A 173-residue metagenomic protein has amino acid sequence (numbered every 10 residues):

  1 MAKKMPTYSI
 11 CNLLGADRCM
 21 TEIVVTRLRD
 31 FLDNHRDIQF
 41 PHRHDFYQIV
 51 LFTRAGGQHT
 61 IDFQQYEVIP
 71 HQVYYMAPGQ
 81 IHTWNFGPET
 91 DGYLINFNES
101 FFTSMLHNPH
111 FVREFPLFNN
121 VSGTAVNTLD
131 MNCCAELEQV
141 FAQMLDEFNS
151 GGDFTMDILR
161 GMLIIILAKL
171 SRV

Functional and structural regions predicted by a protein language model:
M1-T60, Q64-E67, F111: Generic protein-terminus/edge-of-domain signal
A2-M20, N85-D146, K169: A hydrophobic/aromatic-rich effector-binding and dimerization subdomain of bacterial HTH-type transcriptional regulators
G56-Q58, Q65, I81, D91 (+1 more regions): Structural motif
Q58-T60, M76, H82-P88, L94: Short beta-strand His + acidic residue motifs that chelate non-heme Fe in jelly-roll/DSBH and cupin folds
F63-A77: Short acidic-glycine-tyrosine-enriched beta hairpin
T128-M131, F148-L159, L170-V173: Short, Lys/Arg-enriched, Trp-marked, Pro/Gly-tolerant hinge/linker segments that flank
